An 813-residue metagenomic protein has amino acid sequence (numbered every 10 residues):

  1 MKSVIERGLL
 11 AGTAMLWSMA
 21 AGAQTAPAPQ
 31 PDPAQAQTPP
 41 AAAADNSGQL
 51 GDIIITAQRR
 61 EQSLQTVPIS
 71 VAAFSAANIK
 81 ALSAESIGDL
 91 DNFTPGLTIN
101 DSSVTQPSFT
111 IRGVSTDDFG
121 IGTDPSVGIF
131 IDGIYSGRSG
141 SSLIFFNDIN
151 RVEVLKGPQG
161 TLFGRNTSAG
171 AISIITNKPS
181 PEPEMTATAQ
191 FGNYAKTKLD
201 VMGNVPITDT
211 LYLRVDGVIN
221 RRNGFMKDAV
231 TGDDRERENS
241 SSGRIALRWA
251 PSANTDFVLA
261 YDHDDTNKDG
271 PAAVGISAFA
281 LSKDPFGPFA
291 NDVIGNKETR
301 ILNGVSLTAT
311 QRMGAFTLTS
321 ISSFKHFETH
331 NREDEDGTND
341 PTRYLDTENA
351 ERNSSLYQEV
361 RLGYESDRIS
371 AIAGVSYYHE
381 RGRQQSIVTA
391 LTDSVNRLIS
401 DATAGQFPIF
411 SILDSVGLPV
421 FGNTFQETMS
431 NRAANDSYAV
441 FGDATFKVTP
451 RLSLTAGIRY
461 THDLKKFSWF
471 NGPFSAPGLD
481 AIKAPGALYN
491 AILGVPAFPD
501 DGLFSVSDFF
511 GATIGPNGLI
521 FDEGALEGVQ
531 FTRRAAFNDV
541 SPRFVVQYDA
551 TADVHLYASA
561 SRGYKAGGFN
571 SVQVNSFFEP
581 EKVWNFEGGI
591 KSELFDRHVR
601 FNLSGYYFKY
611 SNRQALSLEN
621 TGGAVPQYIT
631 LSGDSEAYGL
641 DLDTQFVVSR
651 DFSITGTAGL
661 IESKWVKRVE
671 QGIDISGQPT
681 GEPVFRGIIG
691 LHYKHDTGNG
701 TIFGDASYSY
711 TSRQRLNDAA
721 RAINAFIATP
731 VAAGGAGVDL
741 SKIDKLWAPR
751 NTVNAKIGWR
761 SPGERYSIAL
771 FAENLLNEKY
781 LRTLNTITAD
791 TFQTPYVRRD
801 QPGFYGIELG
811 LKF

Functional and structural regions predicted by a protein language model:
M1-L82, G88-F93, N204, A253 (+2 more regions): N-terminal Sec signal peptide and the immediately downstream disordered periplasmic leader that contains the TonB box
G48-E182, G588: Acidic, small-polar-rich N-terminal luminal/periplasmic segments of exported/outer-membrane proteins
D124-S126, R138, N147-K156, T161-D228 (+7 more regions): Outer-membrane beta-barrel translocator/receptor signature
T210, G232, R237-G374, Y378-S386 (+1 more regions): Outer-membrane beta-barrel domain signature, strongest for Gram-negative TonB-dependent receptors and also present
R248-S252, L362, S376-Y378, A433-K609: Structural signature of Gram-negative outer-membrane beta-barrels, strongest in the C-terminal barrel of TonB-dependent
T308-M313, T317-E333, D549-K565, E579-V647 (+3 more regions): Membrane-embedded beta-barrel scaffold of Gram-negative outer-membrane proteins
S370-I372, P450-L454, Y607-K609, T630-R721 (+1 more regions): Gram-negative outer-membrane beta-barrel transporters
L391, V395, K609, G698 (+2 more regions): C-terminal beta-signal and adjacent terminal beta-strands/loops of Gram-negative outer-membrane beta-barrel proteins
